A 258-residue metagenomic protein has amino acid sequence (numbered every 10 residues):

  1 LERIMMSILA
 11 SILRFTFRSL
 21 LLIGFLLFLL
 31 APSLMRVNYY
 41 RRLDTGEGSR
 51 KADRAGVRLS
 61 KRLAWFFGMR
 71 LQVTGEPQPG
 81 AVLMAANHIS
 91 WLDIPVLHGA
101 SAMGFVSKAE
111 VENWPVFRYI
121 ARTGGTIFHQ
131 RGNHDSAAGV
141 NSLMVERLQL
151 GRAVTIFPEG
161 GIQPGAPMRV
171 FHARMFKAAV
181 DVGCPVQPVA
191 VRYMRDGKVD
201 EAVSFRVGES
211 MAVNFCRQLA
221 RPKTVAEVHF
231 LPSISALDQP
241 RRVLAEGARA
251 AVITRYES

Functional and structural regions predicted by a protein language model:
I4-Q72, Y119-T123: A transmembrane-helix-recognition feature enriched in membrane-embedded lipid enzymes and envelope glyco-/phospholipid
L34-A52, F66, G80-H134: Catalytic core of membrane glycerolipid acyltransferases/transacylases, capturing the structured, soluble-facing
H88-S90, G160-Q163, Y193: Short glycine-rich anion-binding loops that position phosphate/pyrophosphate groups of nucleotides and phosphorylated
V116-Y119, A166-G247: A cross-family acyltransferase "interaction/gating" segment
I127-L148: A membrane-cytosol interface segment of integral membrane proteins
R147-F176: Catalytic-site beta-strand/loop segments enriched in glycine and acidic/polar residues
A250-R255: C-terminal alpha-helix
